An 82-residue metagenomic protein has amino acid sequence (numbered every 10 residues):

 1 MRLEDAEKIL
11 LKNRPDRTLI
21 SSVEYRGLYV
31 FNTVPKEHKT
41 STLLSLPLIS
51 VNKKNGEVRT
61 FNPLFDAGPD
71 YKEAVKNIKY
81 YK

Functional and structural regions predicted by a protein language model:
M1-R17, K82: Short, non-transmembrane alpha-helical segments in secretory-pathway proteins
T18-V51: Exposed beta-strand-loop-beta-strand "reactive/processing" segments of non-cytosolic proteins
S50-K76: A short, surface-exposed interaction/processing loop segment used at functional sites
K76-K82: A mid-sequence interfacial segment
